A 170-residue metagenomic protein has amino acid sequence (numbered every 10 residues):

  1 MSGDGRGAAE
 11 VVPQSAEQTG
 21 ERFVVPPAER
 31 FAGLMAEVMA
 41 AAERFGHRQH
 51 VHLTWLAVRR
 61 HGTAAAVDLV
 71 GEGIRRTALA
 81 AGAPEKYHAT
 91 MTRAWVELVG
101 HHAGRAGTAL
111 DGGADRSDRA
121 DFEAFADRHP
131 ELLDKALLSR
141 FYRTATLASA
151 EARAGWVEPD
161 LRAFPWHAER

Functional and structural regions predicted by a protein language model:
S2-R22, E29, T108-A120: Intrinsically disordered, low-complexity terminal tails and inter-domain linkers enriched for S/T/G/P/D/E
V12-Q14, V25-P26, H129, F164: Intrinsic-disorder/low-complexity coil detector
E21, F45, P84-E85, E131-L132 (+1 more regions): Alpha-helical interaction segments
F23, P27-F31, E43, H47-V51 (+4 more regions): Active-site-proximal alpha-helical scaffolds that flank and shape metal-associated catalytic sites
P26, V38-T108: Conserved, aromatic- and glycine-enriched, well-ordered alpha/beta core segments that occur as contiguous structural
H88-R170: A charged, amphipathic interaction segment
